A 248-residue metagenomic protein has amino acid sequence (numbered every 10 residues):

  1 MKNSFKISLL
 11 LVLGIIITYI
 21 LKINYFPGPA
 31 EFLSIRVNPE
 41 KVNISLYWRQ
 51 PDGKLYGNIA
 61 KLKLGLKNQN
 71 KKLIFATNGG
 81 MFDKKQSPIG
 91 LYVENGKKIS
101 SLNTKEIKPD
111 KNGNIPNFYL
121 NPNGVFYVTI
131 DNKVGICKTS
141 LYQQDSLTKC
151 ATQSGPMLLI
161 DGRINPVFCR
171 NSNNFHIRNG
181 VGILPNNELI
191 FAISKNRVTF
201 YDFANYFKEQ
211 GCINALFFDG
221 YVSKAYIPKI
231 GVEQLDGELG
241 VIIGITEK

Functional and structural regions predicted by a protein language model:
F5-N117: Zymogen propeptides
A30, L120-P122, N174-R178: Short, surface-exposed coil-to-beta transition loops
S34, V125, G180: Short, surface-exposed charged micro-motifs
V37-E40, Y127-K133, I160-G162, I183-N187 (+2 more regions): Short acidic-glycine loop/turn motifs at beta-strand connectors
R49-G53, T139-Q144, I193-R197: Short, solvent-exposed aromatic-acidic interface loops
S87-R163, F168: Active-site-adjacent helix-turn-beta-strand microarchitecture at beta-sheet edges that either contains or buttresses
I89-E106, V167-N214, K224-K248: Conserved, well-ordered active-site substructure
